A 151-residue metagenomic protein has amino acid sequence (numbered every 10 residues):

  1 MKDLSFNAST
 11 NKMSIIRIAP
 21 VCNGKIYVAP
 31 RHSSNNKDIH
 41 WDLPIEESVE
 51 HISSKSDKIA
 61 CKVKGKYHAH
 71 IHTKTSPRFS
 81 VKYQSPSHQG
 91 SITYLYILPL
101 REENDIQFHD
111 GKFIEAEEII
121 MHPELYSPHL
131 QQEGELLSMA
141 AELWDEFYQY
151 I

Functional and structural regions predicted by a protein language model:
M1-R17: Acidic, metal-coordinating catalytic segment for phosphate/diphosphate chemistry, firing primarily on the Nudix
S9, S34, S87-Q89: Sterically constrained small-residue positions within well-ordered secondary structures of folded domains
S14-I16, G24, I92-Y94: Change "...and in nucleic-acid phosphodiester-cleaving endonucleases..." to "...and in nucleic-acid processing enzymes
C22-K66: Conserved Nudix-box catalytic region and its N-terminal flanking loop in Nudix hydrolases and closely related
N23-K25, H32, P99-N104, E118: Short loop segments at secondary-structure junctions
I26-V28, R78, G111: Predominantly a core beta-strand signature of beta-propeller blades across repeat-based propeller domains
N35-H40, D105-I151: Nudix hydrolase/Nudix homology domain
K64-N104: Active-site segment of metal-dependent pyrophosphate-handling enzymes, primarily the Nudix hydrolase catalytic core
